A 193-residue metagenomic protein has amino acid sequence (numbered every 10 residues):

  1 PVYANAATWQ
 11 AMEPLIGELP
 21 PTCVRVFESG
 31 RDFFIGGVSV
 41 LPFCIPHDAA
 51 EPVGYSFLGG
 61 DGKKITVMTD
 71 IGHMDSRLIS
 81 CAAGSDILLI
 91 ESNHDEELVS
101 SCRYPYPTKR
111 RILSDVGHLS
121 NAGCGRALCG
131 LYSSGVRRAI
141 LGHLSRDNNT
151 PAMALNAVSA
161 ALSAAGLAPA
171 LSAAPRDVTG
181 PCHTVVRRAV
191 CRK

Functional and structural regions predicted by a protein language model:
P1-D32: Active-site HxH/HxHxD metal-binding segment of metal-dependent hydrolases
P1-V2, K64-I65, P169-A170: Short active-site oxyanion
A7, I45-D48, T69-I71, S92-H94 (+1 more regions): Active-site metal-binding loops of divalent metal-dependent hydrolases
M12-P14, I35-G37, P52-V53, L98-S101: Short, charged, surface-exposed secondary-structure boundary motifs
F27-I87, C182-R192: Core dinuclear metal-dependent hydrolase active-site scaffold
S76-P175: Cap/insert and terminal regions of metallo-dependent hydrolase folds
L167-K193: Short, basic/aromatic-enriched C-terminal tail that caps enzymatic domains
